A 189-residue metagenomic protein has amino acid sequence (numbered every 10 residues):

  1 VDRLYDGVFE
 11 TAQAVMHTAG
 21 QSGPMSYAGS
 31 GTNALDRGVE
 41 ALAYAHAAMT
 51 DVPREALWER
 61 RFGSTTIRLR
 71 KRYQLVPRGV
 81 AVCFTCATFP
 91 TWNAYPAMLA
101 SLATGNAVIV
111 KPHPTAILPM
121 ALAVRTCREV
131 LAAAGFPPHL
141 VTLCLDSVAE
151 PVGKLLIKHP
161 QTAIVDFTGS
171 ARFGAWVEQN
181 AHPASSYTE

Functional and structural regions predicted by a protein language model:
V1-T66, A100, A133: N-terminal Rossmann-like NAD(P)+-binding subdomain of aldehyde/semialdehyde dehydrogenases
M49-E189: Rossmann-like NAD(P) dinucleotide-binding subdomain of oxidoreductase/dehydrogenase enzymes
